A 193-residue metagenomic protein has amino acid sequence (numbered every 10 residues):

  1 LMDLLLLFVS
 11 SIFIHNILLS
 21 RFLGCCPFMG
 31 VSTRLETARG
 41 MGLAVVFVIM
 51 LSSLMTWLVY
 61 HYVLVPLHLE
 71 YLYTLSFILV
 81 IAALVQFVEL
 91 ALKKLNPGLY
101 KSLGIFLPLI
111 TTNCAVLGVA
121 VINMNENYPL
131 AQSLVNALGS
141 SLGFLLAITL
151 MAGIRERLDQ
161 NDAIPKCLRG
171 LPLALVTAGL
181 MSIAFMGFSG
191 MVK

Functional and structural regions predicted by a protein language model:
L1-L5, L58-Y71, V121-L134, G190-K193: Helix-coil boundary and interhelical linker segments in multi-pass alpha-helical membrane proteins
D3-L19, H68-A83, V135-A147: Structural signature of hydrophobic alpha-helical transmembrane segments
L7, I14, V45, M50 (+5 more regions): Hydrophobic core segments of alpha-helical transmembrane domains in multi-pass membrane transport and ion-translocation
L7-A44: Juxtamembrane transmembrane-helix termini in multi-pass membrane transport proteins
F22-G30, E89-L95, I105-L109, C114-N127: Generic transmembrane alpha-helix signature in multi-pass membrane proteins, especially transporters/channels
E36-F47, Y71-F77, L99-I110, K166-P172: Cytoplasmic-side transmembrane-helix entry/capping segments in multi-pass membrane proteins
H61-G104: Ordered, amphipathic secondary-structure segments that act as subunit-interaction surfaces in large macromolecular
E156-L175: Interfacial loop-to-transmembrane junctions
